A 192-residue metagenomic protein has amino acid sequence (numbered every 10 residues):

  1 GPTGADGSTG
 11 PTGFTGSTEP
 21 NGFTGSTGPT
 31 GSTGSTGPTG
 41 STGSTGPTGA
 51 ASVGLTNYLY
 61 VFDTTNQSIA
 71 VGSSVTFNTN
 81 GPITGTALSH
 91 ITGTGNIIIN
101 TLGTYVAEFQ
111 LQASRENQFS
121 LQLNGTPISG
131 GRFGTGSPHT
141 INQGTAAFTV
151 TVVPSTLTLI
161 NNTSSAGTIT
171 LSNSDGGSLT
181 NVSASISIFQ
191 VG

Functional and structural regions predicted by a protein language model:
G1-L55: Collagen/collagen-like triple-helix recognition
P38, P47-G192: Extracellular jelly-roll beta-sandwich "head" domains, especially the C-terminal globular C1q domain
